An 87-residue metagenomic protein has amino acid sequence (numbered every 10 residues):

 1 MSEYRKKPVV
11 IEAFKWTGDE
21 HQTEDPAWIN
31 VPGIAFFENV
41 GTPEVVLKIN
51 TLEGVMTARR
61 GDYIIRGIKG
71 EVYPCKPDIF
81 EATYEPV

Functional and structural regions predicted by a protein language model:
M1-L52: N-terminal domain-onset segments
E53-V87: Short, compact, well-ordered microdomains
